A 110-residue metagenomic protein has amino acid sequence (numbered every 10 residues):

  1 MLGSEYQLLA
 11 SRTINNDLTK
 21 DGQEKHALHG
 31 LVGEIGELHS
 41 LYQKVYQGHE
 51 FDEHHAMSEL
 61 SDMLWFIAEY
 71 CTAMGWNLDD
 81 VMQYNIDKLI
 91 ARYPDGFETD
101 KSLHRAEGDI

Functional and structural regions predicted by a protein language model:
M1-I110: Flexible "arm" and connector segments at domain edges
